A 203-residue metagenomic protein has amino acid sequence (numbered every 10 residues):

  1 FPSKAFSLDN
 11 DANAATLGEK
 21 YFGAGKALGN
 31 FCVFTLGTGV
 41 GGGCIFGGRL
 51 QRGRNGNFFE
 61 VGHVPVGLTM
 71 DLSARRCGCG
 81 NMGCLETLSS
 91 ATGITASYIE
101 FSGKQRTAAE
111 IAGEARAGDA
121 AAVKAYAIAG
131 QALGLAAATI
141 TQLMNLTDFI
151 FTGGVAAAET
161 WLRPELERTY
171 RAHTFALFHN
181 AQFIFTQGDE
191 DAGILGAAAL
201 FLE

Functional and structural regions predicted by a protein language model:
F1-A14: N-terminal glycine/serine-rich phosphate-binding loop of ATP-dependent small-molecule kinases, especially carbohydrate
F1-S3, G18-G29, L68-E203: ATP-binding/phosphotransfer module of carbohydrate and carboxylate kinases, centering on a glycine-rich
N10-A12, K20, V61, T87: Generic detector of well-ordered alpha-helical packing
D11, G37, A197: Active-site glycine-centered loops adjacent to acidic/histidine catalytic or metal-binding residues that shape
N13, R49, A156: Short, glycine/serine-rich, charged loops/turns that create anion-binding and catalytic segments at active sites
K26-L88: Glycine-rich phosphate-binding loop of actin/hexokinase-like ATP-binding domains
